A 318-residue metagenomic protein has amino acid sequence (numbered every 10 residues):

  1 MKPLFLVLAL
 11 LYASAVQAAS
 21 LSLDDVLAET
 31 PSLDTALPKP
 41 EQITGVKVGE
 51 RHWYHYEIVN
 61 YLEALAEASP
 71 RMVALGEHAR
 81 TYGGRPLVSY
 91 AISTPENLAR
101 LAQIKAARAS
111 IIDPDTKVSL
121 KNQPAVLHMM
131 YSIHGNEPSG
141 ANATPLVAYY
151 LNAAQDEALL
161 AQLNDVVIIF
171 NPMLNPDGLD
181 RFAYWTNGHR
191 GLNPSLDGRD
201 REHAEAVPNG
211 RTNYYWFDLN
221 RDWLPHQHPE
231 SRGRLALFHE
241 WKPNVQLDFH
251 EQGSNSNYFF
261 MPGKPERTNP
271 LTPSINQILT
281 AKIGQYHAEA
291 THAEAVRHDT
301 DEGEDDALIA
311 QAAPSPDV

Functional and structural regions predicted by a protein language model:
M1-V7: Sec-dependent signal peptide recognition, specifically the positively charged N-region followed immediately by
A13-A15: N-terminal signal peptide c-region/cleavage motif recognized by signal peptidases
A19-V318: Structured catalytic-domain cores with a bias toward divalent-metal coordination
